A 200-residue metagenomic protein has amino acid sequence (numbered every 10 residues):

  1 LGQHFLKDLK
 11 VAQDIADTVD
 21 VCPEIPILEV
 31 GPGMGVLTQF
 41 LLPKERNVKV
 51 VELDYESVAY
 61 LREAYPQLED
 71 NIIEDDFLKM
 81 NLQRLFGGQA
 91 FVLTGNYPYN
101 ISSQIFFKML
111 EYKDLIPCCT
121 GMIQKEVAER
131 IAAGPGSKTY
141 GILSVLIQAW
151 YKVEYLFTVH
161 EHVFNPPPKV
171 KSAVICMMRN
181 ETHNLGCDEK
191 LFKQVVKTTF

Functional and structural regions predicted by a protein language model:
L1-T198: Catalytic cores of RNA-modifying enzymes
